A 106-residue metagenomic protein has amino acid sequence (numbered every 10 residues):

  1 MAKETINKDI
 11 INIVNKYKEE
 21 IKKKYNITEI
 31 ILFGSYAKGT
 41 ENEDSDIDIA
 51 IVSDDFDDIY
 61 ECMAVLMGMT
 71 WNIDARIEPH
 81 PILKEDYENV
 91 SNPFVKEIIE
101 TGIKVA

Functional and structural regions predicted by a protein language model:
M1-E29, K38-E43, D54-A106: Catalytic core of pol beta-like nucleotidyltransferases
F33-S35: Glycine-rich beta-strand-to-loop/alpha-helix junction loops that act as flexible
S45-I47: Short, conserved active-site loops that position catalytic residues or coordinate cofactors/metal ions across diverse
A50-V52: Short hydrophobic/aromatic beta-strand micro-patches that form the beta-sheet surface supporting nucleotide- or nucleic
